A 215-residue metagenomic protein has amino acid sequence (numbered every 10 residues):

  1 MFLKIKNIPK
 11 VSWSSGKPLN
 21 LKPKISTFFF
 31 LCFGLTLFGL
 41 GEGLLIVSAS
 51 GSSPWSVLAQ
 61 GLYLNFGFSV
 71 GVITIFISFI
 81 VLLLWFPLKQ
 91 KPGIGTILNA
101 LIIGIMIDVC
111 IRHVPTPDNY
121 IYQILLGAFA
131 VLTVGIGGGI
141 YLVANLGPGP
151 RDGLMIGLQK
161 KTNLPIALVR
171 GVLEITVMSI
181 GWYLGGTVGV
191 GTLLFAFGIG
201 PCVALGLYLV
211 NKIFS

Functional and structural regions predicted by a protein language model:
F2-S215: Core subunits and conserved enzymes of cellular information-processing and envelope-translocation systems across
